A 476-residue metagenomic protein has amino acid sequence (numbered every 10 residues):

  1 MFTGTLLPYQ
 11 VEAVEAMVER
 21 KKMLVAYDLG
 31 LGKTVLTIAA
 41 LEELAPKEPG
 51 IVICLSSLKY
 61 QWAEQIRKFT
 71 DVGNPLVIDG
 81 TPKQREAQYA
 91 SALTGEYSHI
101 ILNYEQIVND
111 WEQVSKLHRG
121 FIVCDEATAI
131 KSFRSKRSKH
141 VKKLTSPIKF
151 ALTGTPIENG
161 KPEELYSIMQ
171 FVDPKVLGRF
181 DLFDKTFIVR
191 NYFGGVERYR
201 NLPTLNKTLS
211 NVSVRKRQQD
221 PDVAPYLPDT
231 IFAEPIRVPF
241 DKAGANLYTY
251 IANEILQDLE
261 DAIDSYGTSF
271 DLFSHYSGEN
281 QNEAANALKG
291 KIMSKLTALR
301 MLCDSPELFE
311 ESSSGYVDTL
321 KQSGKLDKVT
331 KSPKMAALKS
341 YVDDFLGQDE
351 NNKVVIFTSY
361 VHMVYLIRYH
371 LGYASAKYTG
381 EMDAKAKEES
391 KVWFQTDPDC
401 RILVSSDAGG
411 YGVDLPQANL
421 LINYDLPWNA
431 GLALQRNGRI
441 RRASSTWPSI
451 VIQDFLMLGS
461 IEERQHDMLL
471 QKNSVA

Functional and structural regions predicted by a protein language model:
M1-A26: Conserved pre-motif I regulatory segment
K21-A40: Walker A/P-loop
L29-G30, I148-K161: Conserved helicase ATPase motor motifs in RecA-like P-loop NTPase domains
L36, L41-A45, P225-T249, F273-I402 (+1 more regions): Conserved Helicase C-terminal RecA-like lobe
E48-K68, G160, S359-V361: Conserved Walker A/P-loop ATP-binding site and its immediately adjacent core in helicase/helicase-like ATPase domains
K59-T94, S98: Conserved nucleic-acid-binding Ia/Ib motif block in the N-terminal RecA-like helicase ATPase lobe
I101-K116, K136-S146, V176-S312, D349-E350 (+2 more regions): Inter-lobe coupling linker of SF2 helicases/translocases
N103, K131, A376-R464: Conserved RecA-like P-loop NTPase helicase motor core
